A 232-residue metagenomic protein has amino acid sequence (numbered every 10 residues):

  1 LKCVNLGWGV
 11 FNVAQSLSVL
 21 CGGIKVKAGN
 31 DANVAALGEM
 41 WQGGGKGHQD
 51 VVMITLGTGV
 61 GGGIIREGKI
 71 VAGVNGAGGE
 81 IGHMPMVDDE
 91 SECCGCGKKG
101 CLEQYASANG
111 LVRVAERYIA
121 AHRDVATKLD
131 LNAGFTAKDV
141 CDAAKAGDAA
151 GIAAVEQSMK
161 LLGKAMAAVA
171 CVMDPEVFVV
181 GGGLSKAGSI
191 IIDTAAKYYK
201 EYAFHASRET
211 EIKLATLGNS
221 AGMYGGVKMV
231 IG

Functional and structural regions predicted by a protein language model:
L1-V10, E176-V177, G182: Short beta-strand-loop/turn "lid" adjacent to the catalytic site in phosphate-handling enzymes
Q15-K25, G38-H48, I70, D88-G232: ATP-binding/phosphotransfer module of carbohydrate and carboxylate kinases, centering on a glycine-rich
V26-N30: General beta-strand structural signal in soluble alpha/beta enzymes
D31, G57: Active-site glycine-centered loops adjacent to acidic/histidine catalytic or metal-binding residues that shape
V51-I54: Two-metal-ion RNase H-like nuclease active-site motif
G61-I65: Short beta-strand scaffold segments in enzyme catalytic cores
A77-I81: Structural signature of FAD isoalloxazine-binding scaffolds in flavoprotein oxidoreductases
